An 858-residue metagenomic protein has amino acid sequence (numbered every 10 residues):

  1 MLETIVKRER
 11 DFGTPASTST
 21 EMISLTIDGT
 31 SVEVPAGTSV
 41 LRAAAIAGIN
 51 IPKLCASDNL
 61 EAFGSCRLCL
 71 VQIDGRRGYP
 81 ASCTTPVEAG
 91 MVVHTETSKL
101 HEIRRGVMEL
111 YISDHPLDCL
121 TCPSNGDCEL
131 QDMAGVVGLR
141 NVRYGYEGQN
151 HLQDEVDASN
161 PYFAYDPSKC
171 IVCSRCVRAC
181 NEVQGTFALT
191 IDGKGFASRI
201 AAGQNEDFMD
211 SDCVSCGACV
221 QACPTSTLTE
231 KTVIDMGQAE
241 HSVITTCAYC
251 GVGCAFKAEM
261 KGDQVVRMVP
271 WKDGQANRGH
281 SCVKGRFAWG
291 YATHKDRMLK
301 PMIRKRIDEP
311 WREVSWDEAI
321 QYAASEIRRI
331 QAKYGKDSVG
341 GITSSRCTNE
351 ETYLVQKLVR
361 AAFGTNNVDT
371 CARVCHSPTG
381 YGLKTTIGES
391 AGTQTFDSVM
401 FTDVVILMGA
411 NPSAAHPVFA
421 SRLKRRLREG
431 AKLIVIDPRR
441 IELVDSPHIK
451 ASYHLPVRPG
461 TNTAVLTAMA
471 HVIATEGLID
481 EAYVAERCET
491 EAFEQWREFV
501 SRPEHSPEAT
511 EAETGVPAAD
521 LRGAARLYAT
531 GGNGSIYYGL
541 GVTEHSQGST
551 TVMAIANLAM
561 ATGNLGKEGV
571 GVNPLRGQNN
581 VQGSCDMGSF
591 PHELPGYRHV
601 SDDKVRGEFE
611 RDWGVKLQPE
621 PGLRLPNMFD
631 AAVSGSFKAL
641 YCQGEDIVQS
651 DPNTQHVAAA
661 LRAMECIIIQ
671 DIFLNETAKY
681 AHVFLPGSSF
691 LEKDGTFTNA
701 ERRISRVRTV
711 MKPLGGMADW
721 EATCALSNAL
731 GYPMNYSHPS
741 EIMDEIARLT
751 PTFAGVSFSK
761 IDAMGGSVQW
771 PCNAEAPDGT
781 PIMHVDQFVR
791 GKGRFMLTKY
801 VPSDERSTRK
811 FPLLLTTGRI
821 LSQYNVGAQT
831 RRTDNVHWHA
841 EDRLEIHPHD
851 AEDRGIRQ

Functional and structural regions predicted by a protein language model:
L2-I5, T14-T18, M22-E33, G37 (+12 more regions): N-terminal export/assembly segments and adjacent metallocofactor-ligating motifs of anaerobic energy-metabolism
I27, V339-T343, G534-G539, P574 (+1 more regions): Short hydrophobic beta-strand segments
V32-A89: N-terminal cofactor/phosphate-binding cores enriched in small/glycine residues, especially glycine-rich loops such as
T38-R42, P86, T348, R624 (+1 more regions): Short, structural beta-strand-to-alpha-helix junction motif
C55-A56, K194-G195, T370-A372, V570-L575: Beta-strand segments within the central parallel beta-sheet cores of soluble alpha/beta enzyme folds
H376-E568, L575-G755, G818-Q858: Non-catalytic alpha/beta scaffold blocks inside enzyme catalytic domains
S584-C585, F590, P739-D834: Long, low-complexity segments enriched in small/aliphatic residues
